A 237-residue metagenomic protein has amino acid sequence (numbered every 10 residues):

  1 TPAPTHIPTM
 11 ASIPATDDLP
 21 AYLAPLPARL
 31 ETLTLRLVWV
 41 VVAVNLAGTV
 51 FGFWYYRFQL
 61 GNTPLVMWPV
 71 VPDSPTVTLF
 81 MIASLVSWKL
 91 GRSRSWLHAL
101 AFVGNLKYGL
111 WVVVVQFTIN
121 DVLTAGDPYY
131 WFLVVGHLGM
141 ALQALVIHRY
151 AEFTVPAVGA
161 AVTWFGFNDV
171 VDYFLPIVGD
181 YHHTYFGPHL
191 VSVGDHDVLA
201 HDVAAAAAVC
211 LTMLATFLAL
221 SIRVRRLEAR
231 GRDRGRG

Functional and structural regions predicted by a protein language model:
P25-V42: N-terminal membrane topogenic signal
A28-T32, W88-L100, R149-P156: Membrane-interface helix-boundary motifs at transmembrane edges
G48-R92: Selected alpha-helical membrane-embedding segments in polytopic membrane proteins
G52-G61, V113-T124, Y173-G179: Juxtamembrane "helix-exit" motif on the non-cytosolic side of transmembrane helices
N62-V70, L123-V135: Non-cytosolic membrane-interface motifs at loop->transmembrane helix junctions
P75-W88, L138-R149, A205-R223: Hydrophobic cores of alpha-helical transmembrane segments in multi-pass inner/ER membrane proteins, independent
V103-L106, P156-N168: Central hydrophobic cores of alpha-helical transmembrane segments in multi-pass integral membrane proteins
D180-T216, L220-S221: Membrane-interface transmembrane-helix boundary segments in multi-pass integral membrane proteins
